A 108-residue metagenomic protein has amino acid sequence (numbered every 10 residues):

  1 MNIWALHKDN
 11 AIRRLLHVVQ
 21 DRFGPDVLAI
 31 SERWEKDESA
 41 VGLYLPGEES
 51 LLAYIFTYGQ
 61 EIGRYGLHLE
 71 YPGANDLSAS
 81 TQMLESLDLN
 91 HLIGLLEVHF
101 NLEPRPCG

Functional and structural regions predicted by a protein language model:
M1-E48, P72-Q82, P106-C107: Negatively charged, low-complexity tracts enriched in Asp/Glu with abundant Ser/Thr
S50-L87: Intrinsically disordered, low-complexity regulatory segments enriched in Ser/Thr/Pro and charged residues
S78-G108: Amphipathic alpha-helical binding modules
